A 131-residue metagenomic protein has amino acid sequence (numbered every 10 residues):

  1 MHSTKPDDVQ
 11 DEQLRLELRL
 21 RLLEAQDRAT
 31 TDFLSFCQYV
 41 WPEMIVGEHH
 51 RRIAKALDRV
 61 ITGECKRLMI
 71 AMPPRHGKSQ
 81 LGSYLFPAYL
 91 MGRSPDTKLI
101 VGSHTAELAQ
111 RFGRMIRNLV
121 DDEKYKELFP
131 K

Functional and structural regions predicted by a protein language model:
M1-K66: N-terminal accessory segments
P42, V46, A71-H76, K98-V101: Short secondary-structure transition/capping motifs
H50, S79-Y84, A106-A109: Short alpha-helical patches at coil-to-helix transitions and adjacent helical residues in well-structured domains
K55-D58, Q80-G92: Contiguous, well-ordered alpha-helical segments that form the cores/surfaces of helical PPI scaffolds
E64-P87: Walker A/P-loop
H76-G82, G92-K98, S103: Alpha-helix boundary/capping segments in eukaryotic regulatory proteins
Y89-K98, D121-Y125: Post-Walker A helix-loop "phosphate-sensing" segment adjacent to the P-loop in P-loop NTPases
G102-K131: Conserved nucleotide-state-sensing and coupling region of NTP-binding domains
